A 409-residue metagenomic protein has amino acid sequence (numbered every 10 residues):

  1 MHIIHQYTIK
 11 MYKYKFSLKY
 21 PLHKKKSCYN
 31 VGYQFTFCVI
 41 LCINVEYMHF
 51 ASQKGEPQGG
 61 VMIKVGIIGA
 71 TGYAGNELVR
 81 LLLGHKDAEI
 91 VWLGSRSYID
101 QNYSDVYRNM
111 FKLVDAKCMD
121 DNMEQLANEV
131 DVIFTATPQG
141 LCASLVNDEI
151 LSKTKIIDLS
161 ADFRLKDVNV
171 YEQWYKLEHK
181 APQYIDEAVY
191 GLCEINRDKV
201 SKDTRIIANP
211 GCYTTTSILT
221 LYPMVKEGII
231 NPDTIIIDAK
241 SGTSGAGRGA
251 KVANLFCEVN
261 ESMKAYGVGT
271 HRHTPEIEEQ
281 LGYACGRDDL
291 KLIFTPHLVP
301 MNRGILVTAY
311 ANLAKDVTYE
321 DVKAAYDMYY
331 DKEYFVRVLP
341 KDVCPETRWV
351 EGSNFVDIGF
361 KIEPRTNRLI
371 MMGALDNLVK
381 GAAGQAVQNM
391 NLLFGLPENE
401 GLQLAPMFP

Functional and structural regions predicted by a protein language model:
Y7, Y14-F16, Y20, F35: Cationic, low-complexity basic patches in intrinsically disordered or flexible, solvent-exposed regions
P21, K26-T36, Q53-G55: Positively charged N-terminal leader segments that act as targeting/secretion signals
V39-E261, Y266-V268, R287, K361-P364 (+1 more regions): N-terminal Rossmann-like NAD(P) cofactor-binding subdomain of oxidoreductases, focused on the glycine-rich
Y73, E187, C212-L219, V268-E276 (+5 more regions): Conserved active-site and cofactor/substrate-binding residues in soluble primary-metabolism enzymes
A265-G269, H297-L298, T347-V350: Short Gly/Pro-enriched turn/cap motifs at secondary-structure boundaries
T270-F294, L298-N302, L306-T308: Oxyanion-binding "anion nests"
V307-P409: C-terminal active-site/capping subdomain that shapes the small-molecule cofactor and substrate pocket of enzyme
